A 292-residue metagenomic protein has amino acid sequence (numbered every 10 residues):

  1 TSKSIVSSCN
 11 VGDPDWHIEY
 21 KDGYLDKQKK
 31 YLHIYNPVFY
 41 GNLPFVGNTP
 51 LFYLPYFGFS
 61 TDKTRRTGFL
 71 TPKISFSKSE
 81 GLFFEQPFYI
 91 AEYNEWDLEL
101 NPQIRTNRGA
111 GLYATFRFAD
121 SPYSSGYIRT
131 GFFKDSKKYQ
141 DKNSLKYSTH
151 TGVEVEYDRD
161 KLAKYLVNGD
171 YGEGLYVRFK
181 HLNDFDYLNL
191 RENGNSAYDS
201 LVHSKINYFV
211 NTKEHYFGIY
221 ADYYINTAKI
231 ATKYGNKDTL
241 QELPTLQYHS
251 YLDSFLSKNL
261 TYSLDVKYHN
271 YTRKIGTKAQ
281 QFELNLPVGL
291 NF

Functional and structural regions predicted by a protein language model:
T1-F292: Outer-membrane beta-barrel proteins and related beta-barrel translocases across Gram-negative bacteria
